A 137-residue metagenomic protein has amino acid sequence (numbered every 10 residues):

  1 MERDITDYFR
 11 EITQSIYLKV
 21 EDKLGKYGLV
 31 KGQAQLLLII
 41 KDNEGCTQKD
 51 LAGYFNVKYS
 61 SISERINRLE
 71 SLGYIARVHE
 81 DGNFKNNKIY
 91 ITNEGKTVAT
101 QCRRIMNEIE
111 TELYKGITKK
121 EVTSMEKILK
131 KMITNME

Functional and structural regions predicted by a protein language model:
M1-Y27: N-terminal leader segment of winged-helix/HTH proteins
Y17, N67-K127: Charged, amphipathic alpha-helical coiled-coil/dimerization segments
D22, R68, K131: Alpha-helical DNA-recognition elements
L36-L37: Short alpha-helical "packing" element that flanks the helix-turn-helix/winged-helix DNA-binding module
N43-T47: Short capping segments at the starts of secondary-structure elements
L51-A52: A short acidic, leucine-rich amphipathic alpha-helix
K58-S61: Helix-turn-helix DNA-binding motif, specifically the short coil turn and the N-cap/start of the second
